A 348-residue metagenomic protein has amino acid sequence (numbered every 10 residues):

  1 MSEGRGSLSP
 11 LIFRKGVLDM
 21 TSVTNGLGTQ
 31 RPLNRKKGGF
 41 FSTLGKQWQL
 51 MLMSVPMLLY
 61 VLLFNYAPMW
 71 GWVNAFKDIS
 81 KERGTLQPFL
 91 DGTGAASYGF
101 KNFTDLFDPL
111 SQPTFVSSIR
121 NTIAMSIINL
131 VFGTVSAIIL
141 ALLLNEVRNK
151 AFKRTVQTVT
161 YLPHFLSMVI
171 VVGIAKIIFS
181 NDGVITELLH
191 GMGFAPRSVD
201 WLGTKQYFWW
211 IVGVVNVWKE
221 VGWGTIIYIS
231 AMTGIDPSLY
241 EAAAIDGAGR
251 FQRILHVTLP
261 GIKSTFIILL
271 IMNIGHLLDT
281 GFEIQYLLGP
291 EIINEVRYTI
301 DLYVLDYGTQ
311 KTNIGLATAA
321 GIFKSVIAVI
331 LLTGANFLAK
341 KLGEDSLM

Functional and structural regions predicted by a protein language model:
M1-M53, N149-K153, N336-M348: Transmembrane alpha-helical segments of polytopic membrane transport and secretion proteins
T43-M348: A structural signal for multi-pass alpha-helical bundles of membrane permease subunits that mediate small-molecule
